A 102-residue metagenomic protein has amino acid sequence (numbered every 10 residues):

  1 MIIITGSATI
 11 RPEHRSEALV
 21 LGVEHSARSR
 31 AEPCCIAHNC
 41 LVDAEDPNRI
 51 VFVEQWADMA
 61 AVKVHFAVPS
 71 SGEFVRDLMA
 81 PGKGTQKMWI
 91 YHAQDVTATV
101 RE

Functional and structural regions predicted by a protein language model:
I2-S7, V20, P47, S71-G72 (+1 more regions): N-terminal/domain-start segments enriched in small and hydrophobic, helix-friendly residues, covering either
I2-T9, N39-F66: Short, well-ordered beta-strand segments in beta-rich or mixed alpha/beta enzyme and ligand-binding folds
I3-I36, C40: N-terminal first-folded block
R15, L19-V23, I50-F52, S71 (+1 more regions): Residue-level detection of beta-strand scaffold positions
R15-E17, R49, A61, T97-T99: Intrinsically disordered, low-complexity acidic/polar segments
A27-I36, Q55-W89: An amphipathic, aromatic/His-enriched active-site/gating alpha helix that lines ligand/cofactor pockets
C40-N48, F74-E102: Glycine-rich beta-strand-turn "strand-cap" elements at beta-sheet edges
